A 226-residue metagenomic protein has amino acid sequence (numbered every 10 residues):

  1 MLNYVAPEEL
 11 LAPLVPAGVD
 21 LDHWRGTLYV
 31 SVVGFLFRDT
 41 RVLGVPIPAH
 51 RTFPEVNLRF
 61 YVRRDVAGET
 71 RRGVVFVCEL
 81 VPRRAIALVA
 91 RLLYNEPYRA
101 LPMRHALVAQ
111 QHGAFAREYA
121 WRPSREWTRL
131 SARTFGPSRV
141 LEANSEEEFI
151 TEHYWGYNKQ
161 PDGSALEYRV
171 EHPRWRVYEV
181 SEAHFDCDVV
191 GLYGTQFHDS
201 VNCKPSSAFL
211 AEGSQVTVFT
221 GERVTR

Functional and structural regions predicted by a protein language model:
M1-N3: Short amphipathic
A6-L58: Glycine/small-residue-rich interface belts in oligomeric ring/scaffold proteins and their assembly partners
N57-R226: Internal, well-folded beta-alpha domain core
